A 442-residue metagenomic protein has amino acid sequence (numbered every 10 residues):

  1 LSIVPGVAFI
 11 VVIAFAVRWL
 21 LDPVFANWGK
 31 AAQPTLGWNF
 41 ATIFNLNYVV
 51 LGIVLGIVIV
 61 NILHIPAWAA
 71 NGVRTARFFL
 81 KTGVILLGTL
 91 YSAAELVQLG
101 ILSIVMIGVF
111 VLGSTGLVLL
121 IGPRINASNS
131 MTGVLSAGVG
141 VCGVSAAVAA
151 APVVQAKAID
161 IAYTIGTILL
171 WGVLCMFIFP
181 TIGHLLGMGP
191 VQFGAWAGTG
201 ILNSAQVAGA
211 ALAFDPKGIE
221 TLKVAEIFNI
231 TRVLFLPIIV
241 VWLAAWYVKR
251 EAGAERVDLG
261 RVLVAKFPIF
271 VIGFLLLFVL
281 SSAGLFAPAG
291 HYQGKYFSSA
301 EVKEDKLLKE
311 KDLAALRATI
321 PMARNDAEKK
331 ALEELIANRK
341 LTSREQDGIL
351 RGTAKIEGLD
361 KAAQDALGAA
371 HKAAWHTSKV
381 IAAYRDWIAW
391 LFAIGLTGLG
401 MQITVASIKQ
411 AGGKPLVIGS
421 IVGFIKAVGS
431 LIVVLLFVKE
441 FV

Functional and structural regions predicted by a protein language model:
S2-V7, A70-G83, I101-V105, S128-V139 (+5 more regions): Cytoplasmic-side transmembrane-helix entry/capping segments in multi-pass membrane proteins
D22-A26, V60-N71, L87-S103, L119-M131 (+1 more regions): Transmembrane alpha-helix boundary signature
V24-V49, A69-A76, Q98-I107, L222-I230 (+4 more regions): Interfacial loop-to-helix junctions that mark the boundaries of transmembrane helices in multi-pass membrane
V50-I62, V73-L99, L243-A244, I272-F286 (+2 more regions): Hydrophobic transmembrane alpha-helices of secondary-active transporters and Na+-translocating membrane complexes
L63-I65, A93, R124-M131, P152-A162 (+4 more regions): Juxtamembrane helix-boundary/capping and inter-helix hinge elements in multi-pass membrane proteins
R77-L119, I161-L174, Y296-S299, S407-L435 (+1 more regions): Entry/N-cap segments of selected transmembrane alpha helices and their immediately preceding amphipathic helices
N129-C175, Q192-P216, W387: Alpha-helical membrane segments and immediately flanking helix-loop junctions that form or couple to the substrate/ion
A205, S282-Y384, L436, E440-V442: Low-complexity, proline/glycine-enriched hydrophobic segments characteristic of transmembrane helices
